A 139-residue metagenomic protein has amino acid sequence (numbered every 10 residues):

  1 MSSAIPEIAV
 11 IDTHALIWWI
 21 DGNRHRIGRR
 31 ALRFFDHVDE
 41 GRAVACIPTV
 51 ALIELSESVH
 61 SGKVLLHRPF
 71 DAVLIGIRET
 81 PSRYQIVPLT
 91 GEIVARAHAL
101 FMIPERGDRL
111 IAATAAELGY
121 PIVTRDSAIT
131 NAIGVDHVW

Functional and structural regions predicted by a protein language model:
M1-I47, S61-L74, L118, A128: Short, well-structured N-terminal submotif of metal-dependent ribonuclease cores
P6, V135-W139: Generic C-terminal helix-cap and adjacent flexible tail
G22-N23, S58-S61, L100, V135-D136: Residue-level signal for well-ordered alpha-helical positions
V44, R83-Q85, D136: Conserved beta-strand segments of alpha/beta enzyme cores
V50: Short strand-turn motif at the edge of the Rossmann-like AdoMet-binding core
L55: Phosphate/NTP-binding elements of NTP-utilizing enzymes
L65-D71, E79-R125: Active-site neighborhoods of divalent-metal-dependent phosphate/nucleic-acid chemistry enzymes
A128-V135: Short loop/helix-cap segments at secondary-structure boundaries that form the rim of catalytic
